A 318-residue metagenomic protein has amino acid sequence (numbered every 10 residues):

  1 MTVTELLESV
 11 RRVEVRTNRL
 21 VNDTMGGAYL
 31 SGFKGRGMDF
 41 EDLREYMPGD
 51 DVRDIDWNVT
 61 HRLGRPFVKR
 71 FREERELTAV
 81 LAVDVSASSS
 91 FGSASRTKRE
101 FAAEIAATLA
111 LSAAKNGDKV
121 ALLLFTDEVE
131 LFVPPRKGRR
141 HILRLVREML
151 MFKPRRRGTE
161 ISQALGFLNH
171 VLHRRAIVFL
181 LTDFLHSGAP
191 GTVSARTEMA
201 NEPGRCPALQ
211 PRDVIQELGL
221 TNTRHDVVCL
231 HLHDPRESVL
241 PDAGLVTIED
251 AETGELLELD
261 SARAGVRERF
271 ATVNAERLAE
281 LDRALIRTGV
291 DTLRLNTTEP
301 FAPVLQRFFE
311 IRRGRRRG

Functional and structural regions predicted by a protein language model:
M1-G32, M38, D42, D51 (+4 more regions): Von Willebrand factor type A / integrin I
M1-R139, I177-T182, S187-G188, R236-S238 (+1 more regions): An amphipathic, basic-hydrophobic helix/alpha-beta surface used to engage anionic, phosphate-rich ligands or surfaces
H61-R65, I161-S162, L209: Short gly/ser/thr-rich secondary-structure transition/capping motifs
E100, R155-S162, T272-A275: Conserved phosphate-coordination/catalytic loops
I105, Q163-F167, R277-E280: Well-ordered alpha-helical segments embedded in enzymatic catalytic cores
V133-E148, E310: Short, electropositive alpha-helical surface patch
H141-A176, G188, D234-P235: Von Willebrand factor
G191, A195: Short Gly/Ser/Thr- and charged-rich N-terminal loops/segments that act as flexible capping/hinge elements
